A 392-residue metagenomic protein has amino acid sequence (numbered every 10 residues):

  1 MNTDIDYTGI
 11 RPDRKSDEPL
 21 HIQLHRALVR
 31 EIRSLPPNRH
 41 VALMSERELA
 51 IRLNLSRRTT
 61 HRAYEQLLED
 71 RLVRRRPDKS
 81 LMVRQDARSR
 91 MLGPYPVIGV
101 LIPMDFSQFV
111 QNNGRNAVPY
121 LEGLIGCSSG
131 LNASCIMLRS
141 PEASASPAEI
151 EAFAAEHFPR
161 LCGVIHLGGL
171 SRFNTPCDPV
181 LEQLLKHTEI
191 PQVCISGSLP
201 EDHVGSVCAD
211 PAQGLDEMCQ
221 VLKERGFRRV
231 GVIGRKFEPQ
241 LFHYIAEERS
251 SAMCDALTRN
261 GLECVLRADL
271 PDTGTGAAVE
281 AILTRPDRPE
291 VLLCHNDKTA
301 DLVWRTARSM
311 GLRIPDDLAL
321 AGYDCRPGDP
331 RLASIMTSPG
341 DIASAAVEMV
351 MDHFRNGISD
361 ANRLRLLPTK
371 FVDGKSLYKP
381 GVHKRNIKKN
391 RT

Functional and structural regions predicted by a protein language model:
M1-L55, R62-E65, R115, A155 (+2 more regions): Extreme N-terminal segment that seeds HTH/winged-HTH DNA-binding domains in transcriptional regulators
E18, I22-V29, S34, N38 (+5 more regions): Amphipathic helical "hinge" segments at domain boundaries
A42-E48, R75-R88: Short, Lys/Arg-rich nucleic-acid/phosphate-binding segment
G99-L101, F158-S171, G231-G234, R267 (+2 more regions): Periplasmic-binding protein-like
L170-Q213, K298, D324-A333: Flexible loop/hinge segments that line or gate small-molecule binding clefts
H203-I233, T273-A281, T337-N356: Hydrophobic alpha-helical segments within soluble ligand-binding/sensing domains
D216-L262, L266-R267, S359-Y378: An alpha-beta-alpha
G276-T392: Flexible loop/turn connectors
